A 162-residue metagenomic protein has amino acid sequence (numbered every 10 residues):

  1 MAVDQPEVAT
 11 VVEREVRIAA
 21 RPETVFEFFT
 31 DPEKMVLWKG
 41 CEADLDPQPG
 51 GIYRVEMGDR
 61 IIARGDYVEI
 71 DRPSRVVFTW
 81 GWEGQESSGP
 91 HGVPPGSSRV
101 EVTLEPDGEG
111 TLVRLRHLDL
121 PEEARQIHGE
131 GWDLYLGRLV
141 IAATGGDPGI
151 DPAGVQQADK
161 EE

Functional and structural regions predicted by a protein language model:
M1-V11: Short acidic N-proximal helix/loop "leader" segments that mark the beginning of a domain or an inter-domain linker
V8, E15, P121-R125: Active-site oxyanion-binding pockets that recognize sulfate/phosphate
E13-R14, A20, T24, E33-D66 (+2 more regions): Short beta-edge strand/loop motif at the mouth of beta-sheet-based domains
A19, R114, D133-G137: Generic alpha-helical structural signal
F28-F29, I70: Conserved catalytic core of Hanks-type protein kinase domains
V36-P49, R60-G108, L112, L118: Hydrophobic-ligand binding "helix-grip"
D119-E162: A conserved amphipathic terminal alpha-helix motif
